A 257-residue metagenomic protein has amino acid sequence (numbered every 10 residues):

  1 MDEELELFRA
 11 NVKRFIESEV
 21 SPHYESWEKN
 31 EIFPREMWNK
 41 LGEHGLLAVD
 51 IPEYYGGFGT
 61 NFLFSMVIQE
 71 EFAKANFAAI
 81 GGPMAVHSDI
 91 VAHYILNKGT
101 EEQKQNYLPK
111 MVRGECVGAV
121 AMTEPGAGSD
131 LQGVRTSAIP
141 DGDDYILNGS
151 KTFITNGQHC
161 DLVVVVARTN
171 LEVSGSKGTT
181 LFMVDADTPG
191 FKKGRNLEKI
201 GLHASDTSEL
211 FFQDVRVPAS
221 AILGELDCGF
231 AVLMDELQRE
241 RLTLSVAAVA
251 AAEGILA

Functional and structural regions predicted by a protein language model:
M1-E19, E36, L46, Y54 (+5 more regions): Flavin-dependent oxidoreductase catalytic core characteristic of acyl-CoA dehydrogenase/oxidase-like enzymes
M1-E3, L7-F8, E70, F191-A257: Glycine-rich beta->alpha junctions and the first turn(s) of the following alpha-helix
E43-E115, T155-L162, G175, L242: Internal helix-loop-helix
G59-E71, D130-V134, F211, V217: Structural signature of FAD isoalloxazine-binding scaffolds in flavoprotein oxidoreductases
M84-A85, M111, G126-S129, F153-N156 (+2 more regions): Short Gly/Pro-enriched turn/cap motifs at secondary-structure boundaries
G114-M122, V166: A short, Trp-centered hydrophobic/proline-enriched beta-strand micro-motif
T136-A138: A structural signal for short hydrophobic beta-strand segments in well-ordered beta-sheet cores
D144, N148-K193: A short core secondary-structure module
